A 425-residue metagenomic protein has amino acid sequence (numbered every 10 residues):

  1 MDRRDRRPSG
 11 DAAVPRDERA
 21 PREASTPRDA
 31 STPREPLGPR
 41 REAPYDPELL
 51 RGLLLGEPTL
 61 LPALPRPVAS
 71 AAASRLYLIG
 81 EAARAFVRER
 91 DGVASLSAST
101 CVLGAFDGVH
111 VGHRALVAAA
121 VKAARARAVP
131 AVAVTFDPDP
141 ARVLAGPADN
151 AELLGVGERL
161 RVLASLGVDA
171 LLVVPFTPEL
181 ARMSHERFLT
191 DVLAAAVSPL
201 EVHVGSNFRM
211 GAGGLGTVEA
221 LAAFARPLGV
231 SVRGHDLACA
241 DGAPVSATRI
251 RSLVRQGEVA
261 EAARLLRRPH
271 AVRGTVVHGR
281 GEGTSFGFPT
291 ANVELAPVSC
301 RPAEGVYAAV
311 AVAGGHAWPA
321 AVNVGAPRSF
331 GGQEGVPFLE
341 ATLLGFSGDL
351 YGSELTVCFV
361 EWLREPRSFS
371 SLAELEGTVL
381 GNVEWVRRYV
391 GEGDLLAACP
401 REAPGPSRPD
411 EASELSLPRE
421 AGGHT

Functional and structural regions predicted by a protein language model:
D2-R3, R34, P39-P67, G279-T425: Phosphate/ribose-recognition catalytic cores of enzymes acting on nucleotide-derived substrates
D11, D17-E18, E23, D29 (+1 more regions): Acidic, glycine-centered low-complexity repeats within long intrinsically disordered regions
V14, G38-T100, V117-A119, A126: Histidine-rich, glycine-flanked metal-binding segment
Y77, L171-V174, S231-H235: General small-molecule cofactor/ligand-binding pocket signal
G92-E158: N-terminal catalytic cores of NTP/NDP-binding nucleotidyl/phosphoryl-transfer enzymes
H110, L163, V202, A262 (+2 more regions): Residue-level signal for inorganic ion chemistry
R142-L228: N-terminal Rossmann-like or analogous alpha/beta NTP/dinucleotide-binding catalytic cores that position adenine
T217, A225-A326: Glycine-rich, Lys/Arg-enriched anion-binding loops that position phosphate/diphosphate groups for phosphoryl
